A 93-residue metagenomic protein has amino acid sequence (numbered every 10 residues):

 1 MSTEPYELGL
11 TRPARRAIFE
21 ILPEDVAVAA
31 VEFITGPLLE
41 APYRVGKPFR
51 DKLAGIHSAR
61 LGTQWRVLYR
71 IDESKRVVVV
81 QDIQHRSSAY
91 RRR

Functional and structural regions predicted by a protein language model:
M1-E7, R16-F19, V28, Y43 (+2 more regions): Enriched for short, Lys/Arg-rich terminal
A27, V31-T35: Short, well-structured alpha-helical segments
T35-R60: A short, surface-exposed loop/turn module that caps and links secondary-structure elements
